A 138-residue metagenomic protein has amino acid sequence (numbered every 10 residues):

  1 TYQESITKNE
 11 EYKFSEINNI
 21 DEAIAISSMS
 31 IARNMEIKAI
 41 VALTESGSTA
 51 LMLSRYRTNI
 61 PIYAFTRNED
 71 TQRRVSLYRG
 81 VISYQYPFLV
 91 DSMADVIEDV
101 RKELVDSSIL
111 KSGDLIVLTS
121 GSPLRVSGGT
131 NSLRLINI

Functional and structural regions predicted by a protein language model:
T1-M29: Long, charged amphipathic helices and adjacent flexible linkers at domain junctions
T1-N9, I31-M35, Y56-I60, Y78 (+3 more regions): Change "in soluble alpha/beta enzymes" to "in soluble alpha/beta proteins
N18-I26, L43, G47, E69 (+2 more regions): Electropositive phosphate-/nucleotide-binding environments in soluble metabolic enzymes
I20-I37, I97-S108, D114: Phosphate-interacting basic helix/loop segments used at nucleotide- and nucleic-acid interfaces
S30-R55: C-terminal accessory/binding modules appended to enzymatic or scaffolding proteins
T49-L51, R57-V96: Nucleotide-binding motor/catalytic cores of P-loop/tubulin-like NTPases across gene-expression machines
I82-Q85, A94, E98-E103, G129-N137: Beta-strand/loop-dominated core regions that host nucleotide or nucleotide-derived cofactor-binding catalytic loops
L104-V105, K111-T119, P123, T130-I136: C-terminal binding/interaction regions
